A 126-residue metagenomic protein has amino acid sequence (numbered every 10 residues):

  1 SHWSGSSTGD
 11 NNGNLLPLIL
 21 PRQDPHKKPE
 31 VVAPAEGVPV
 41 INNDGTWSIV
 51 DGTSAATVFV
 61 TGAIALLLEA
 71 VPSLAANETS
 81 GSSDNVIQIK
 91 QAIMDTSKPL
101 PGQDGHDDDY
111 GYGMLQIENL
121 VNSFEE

Functional and structural regions predicted by a protein language model:
S1-V58: Catalytic-core environment of secreted peptidases
L16, F59, E69, Y112 (+1 more regions): Residue-level recognition of conserved structural "scaffold" positions that shape functional pockets and channels
P21, D84, K98, V121-F124: Short hydrophobic/aromatic segments of transmembrane alpha-helices and their interfaces
V31, A63, G111: Divalent metal-coordination and catalytic microenvironments
A35-G105: Hydrolase catalytic cores
G52-S54, G111, Q116: Residue-level detector of functionally special positions within alpha-helical transmembrane segments of multi-pass
E78, M114-E126: Secreted peptidase-domain scaffold signal
